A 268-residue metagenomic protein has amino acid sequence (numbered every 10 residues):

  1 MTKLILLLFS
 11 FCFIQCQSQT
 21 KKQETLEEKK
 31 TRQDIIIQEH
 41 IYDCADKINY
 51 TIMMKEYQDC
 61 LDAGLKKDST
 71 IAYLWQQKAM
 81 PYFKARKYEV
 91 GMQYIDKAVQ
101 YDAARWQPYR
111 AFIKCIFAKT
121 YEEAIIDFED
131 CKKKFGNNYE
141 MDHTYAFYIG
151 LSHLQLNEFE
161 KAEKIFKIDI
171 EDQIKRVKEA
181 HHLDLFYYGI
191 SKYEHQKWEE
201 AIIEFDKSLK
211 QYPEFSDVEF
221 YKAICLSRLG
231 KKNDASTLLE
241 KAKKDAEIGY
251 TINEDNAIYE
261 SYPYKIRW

Functional and structural regions predicted by a protein language model:
Q17-Q76, Q93: N-terminal leader/linker segments that initiate helical-solenoid repeat arrays
K21-T25, E179-A180, R228, K232-W268: Terminal, low-structured helical/coil segments at or just beyond the last alpha-helical repeat
T51, A85, F117-A118, L156 (+2 more regions): Structural motif corresponding to the intra-repeat A-B loop/turn of tetratricopeptide repeats
T70-I71, A103-R105, N138, D142 (+4 more regions): Residue-level recognition of tetratricopeptide repeat
V99-A103, K132-K133, K164-E171, I224-Y250: TPR/TPR-like (Sel1-like) alpha-helical repeat modules
F112-F117, A146-K207: Alpha-helical adaptor scaffolds
